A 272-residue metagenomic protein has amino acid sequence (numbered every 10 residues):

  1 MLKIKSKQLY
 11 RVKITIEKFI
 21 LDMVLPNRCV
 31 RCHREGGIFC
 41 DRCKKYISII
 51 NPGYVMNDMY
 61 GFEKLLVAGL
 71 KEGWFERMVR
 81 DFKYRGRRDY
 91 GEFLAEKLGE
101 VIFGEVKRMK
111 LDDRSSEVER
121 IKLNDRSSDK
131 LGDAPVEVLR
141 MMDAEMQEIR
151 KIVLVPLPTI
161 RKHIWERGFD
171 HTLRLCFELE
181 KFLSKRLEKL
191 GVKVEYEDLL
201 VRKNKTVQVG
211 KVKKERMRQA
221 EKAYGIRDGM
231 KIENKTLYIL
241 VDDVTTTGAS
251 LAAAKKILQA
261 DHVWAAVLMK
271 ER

Functional and structural regions predicted by a protein language model:
M1-R272: Glycine-rich phosphate/pyrophosphate-handling loop used in enzymes and phosphotransfer proteins
